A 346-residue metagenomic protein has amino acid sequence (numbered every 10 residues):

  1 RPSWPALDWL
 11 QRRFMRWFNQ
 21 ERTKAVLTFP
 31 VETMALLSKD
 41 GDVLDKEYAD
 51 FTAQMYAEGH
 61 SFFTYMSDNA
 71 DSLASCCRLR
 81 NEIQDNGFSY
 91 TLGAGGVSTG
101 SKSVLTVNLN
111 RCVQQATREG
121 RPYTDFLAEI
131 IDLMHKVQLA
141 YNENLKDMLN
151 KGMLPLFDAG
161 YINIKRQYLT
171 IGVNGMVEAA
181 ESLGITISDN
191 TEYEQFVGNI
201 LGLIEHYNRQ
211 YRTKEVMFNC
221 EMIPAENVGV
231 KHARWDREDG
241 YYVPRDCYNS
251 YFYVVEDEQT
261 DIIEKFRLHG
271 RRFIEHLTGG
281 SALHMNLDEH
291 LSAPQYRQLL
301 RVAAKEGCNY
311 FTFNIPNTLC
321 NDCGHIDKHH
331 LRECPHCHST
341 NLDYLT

Functional and structural regions predicted by a protein language model:
R1-K165, T186, N190-D343: Conserved catalytic cores of very large enzyme subunits
D158-A179: Core structural elements
E178-T186: Well-ordered alpha-helical scaffold segments within catalytic/enzyme domains
